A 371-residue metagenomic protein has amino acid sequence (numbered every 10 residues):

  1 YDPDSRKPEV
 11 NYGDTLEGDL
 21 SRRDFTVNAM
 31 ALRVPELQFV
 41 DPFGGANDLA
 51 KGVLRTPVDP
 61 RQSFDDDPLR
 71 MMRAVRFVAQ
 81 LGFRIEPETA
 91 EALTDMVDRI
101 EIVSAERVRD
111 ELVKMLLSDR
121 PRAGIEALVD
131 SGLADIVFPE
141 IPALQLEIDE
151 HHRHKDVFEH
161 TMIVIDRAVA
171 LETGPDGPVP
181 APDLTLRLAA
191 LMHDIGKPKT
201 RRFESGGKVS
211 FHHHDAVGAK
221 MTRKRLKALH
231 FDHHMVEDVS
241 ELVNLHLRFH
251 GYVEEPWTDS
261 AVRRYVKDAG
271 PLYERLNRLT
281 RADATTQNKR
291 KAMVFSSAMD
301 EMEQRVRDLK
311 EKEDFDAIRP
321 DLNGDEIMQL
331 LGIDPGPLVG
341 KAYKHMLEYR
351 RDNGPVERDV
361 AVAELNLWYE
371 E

Functional and structural regions predicted by a protein language model:
Y1-E371: Catalytic cores of the polymerase beta-like nucleotidyltransferase superfamily and closely associated nucleotide
